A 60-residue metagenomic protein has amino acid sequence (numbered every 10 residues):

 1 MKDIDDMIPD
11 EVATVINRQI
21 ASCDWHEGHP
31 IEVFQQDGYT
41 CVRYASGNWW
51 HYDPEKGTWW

Functional and structural regions predicted by a protein language model:
M1-Y39: N-terminal non-globular leader segments, chiefly Sec-dependent signal peptides
H26-W60: Short, charge-rich amphipathic interface segments used for partner binding and complex assembly
